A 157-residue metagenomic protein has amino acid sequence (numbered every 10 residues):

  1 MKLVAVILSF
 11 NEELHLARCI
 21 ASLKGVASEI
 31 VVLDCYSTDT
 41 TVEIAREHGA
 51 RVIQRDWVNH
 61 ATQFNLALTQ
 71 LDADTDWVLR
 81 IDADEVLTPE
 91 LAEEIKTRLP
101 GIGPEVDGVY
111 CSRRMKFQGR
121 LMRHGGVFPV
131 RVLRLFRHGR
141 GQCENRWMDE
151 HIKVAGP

Functional and structural regions predicted by a protein language model:
M1-S22: N-proximal low-complexity "stem/linker" segments adjacent to membrane-targeting elements
S9-F10, A27, C35: Aromatic-flanked redox-active Cys/Sec active sites in thiol-based oxidoreductases, especially the WC-centered
A17, D39-H48, E90-L91: Acidic helix N-cap motif at the loop->helix transition within catalytic regions of sugar-transfer enzymes
A21-I30: Short, acidic, metal-binding catalytic loop of nucleotide-sugar glycosyltransferases
S22, D34-E43, W57, D82: A conserved acidic beta->alpha catalytic loop
S28, V42-Q70, D74: Conserved donor nucleotide-binding strand/loop of the catalytic core
A61-L68, T75-I81, T88-P157: Catalytic-site signature of metal-activated, phosphate-bearing donor transferases, centered on the GT-A/GT-A-like
